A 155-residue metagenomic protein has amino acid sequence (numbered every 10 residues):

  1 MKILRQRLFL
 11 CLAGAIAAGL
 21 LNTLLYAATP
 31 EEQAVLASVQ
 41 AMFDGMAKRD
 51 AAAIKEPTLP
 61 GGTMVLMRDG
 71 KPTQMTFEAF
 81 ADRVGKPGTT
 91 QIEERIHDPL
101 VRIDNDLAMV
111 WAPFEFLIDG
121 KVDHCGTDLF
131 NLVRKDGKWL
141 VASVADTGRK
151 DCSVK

Functional and structural regions predicted by a protein language model:
K2-A13: Bacterial N-terminal signal peptides that target proteins for export
C11-T23: Bacterial N-terminal signal peptides
L21-E56, K155: Short, low-complexity N-terminal intrinsically disordered segments enriched in polar/charged residues
A34, T63, M75-D123: Surface-exposed, charged secondary-structure patches
Q40-D44, E56-K71: Short, solvent-exposed secondary-structure junction/capping segments
T58, R68, A112-F116, D128 (+1 more regions): A mature extracytoplasmic/lumenal domain signature
C125-C152: Short beta-strand edge/turn micro-motifs at domain boundaries
